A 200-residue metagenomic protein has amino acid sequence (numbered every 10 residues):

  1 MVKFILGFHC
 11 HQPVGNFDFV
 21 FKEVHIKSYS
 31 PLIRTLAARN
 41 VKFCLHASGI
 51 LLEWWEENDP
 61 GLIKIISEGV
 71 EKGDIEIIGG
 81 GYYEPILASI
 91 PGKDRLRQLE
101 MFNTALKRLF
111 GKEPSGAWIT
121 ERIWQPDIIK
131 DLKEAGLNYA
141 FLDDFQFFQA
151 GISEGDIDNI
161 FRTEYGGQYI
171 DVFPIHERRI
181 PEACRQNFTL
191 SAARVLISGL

Functional and structural regions predicted by a protein language model:
M1-S115, R122-P181, F188-L200: Catalytic alpha-helical scaffold of carbohydrate-active enzymes acting on polysaccharides/glycoconjugates
